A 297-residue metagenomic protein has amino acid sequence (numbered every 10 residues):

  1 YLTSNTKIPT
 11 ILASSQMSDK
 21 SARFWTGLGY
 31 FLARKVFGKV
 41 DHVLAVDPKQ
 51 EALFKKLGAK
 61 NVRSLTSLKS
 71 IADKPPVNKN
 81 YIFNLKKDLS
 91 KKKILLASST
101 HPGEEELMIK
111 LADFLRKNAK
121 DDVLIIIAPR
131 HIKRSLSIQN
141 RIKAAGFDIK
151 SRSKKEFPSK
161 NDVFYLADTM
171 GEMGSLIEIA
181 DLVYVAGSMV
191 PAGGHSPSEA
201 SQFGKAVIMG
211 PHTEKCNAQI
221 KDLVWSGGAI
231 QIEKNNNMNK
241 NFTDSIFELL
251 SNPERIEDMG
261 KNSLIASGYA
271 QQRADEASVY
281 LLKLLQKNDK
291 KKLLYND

Functional and structural regions predicted by a protein language model:
Y1-D297: Nucleotide-activated sugar donor-binding and catalytic core shared by glycosyltransferases and related lipid-linked
